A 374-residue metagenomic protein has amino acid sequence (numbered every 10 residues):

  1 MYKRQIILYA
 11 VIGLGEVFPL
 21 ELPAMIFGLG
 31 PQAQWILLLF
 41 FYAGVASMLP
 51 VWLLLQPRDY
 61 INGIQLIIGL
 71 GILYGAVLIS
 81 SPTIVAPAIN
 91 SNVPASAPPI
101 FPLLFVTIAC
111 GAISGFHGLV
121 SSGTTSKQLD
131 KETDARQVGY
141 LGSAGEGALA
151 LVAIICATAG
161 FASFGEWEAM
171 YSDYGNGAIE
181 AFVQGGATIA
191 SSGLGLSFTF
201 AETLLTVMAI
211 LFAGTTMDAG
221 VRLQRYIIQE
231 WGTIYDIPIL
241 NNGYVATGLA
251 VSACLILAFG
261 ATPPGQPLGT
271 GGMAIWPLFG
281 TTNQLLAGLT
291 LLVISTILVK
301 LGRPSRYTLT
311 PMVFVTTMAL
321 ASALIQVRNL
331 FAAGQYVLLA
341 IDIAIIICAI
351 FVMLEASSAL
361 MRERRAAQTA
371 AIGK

Functional and structural regions predicted by a protein language model:
M1-Y2: Conserved small/polar residues in nucleotide/adenosyl-binding loops
L8-W52, Q56, I61-N62, G75-I79 (+4 more regions): A generic transmembrane alpha-helix motif of multi-pass inner-membrane proteins
G13-E21, G123-G147, G185-L194, G220-V245 (+1 more regions): Helix-loop-helix connectors at the membrane interface of multi-pass transporters/channels
L29-L49, G75-P82, N92-K131, R136-L141 (+4 more regions): Hydrophobic, membrane-embedded alpha-helices of multi-pass small-molecule transporters
G30-Q34, V93-L103, A178-E180, G193-L204 (+2 more regions): Membrane-interfacial loop-to-helix junctions in multi-pass transporters
V77-S91, A144-Q184, F259-P267: Extracellular/periplasmic helix-exit of transmembrane alpha-helices
L141-A148, T199-A201, I210, G214-M217 (+1 more regions): Loop-to-transmembrane helix boundary motifs in multi-pass membrane proteins
W167-G214: Long, amphipathic alpha-helical stalk/connector segments used for oligomerization, subunit docking, or mechanical
